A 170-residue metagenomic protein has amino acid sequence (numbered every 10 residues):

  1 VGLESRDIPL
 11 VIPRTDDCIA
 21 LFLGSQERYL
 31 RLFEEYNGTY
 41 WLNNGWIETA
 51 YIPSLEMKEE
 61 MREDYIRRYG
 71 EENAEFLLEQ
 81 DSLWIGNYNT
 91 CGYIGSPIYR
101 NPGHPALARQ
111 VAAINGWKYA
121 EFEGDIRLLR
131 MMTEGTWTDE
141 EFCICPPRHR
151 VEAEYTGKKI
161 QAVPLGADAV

Functional and structural regions predicted by a protein language model:
R6-D7, N115: Short, structured coil segments at secondary-structure junctions
I8, Y29, M61, Y65 (+2 more regions): Extended hydrophobic/Leu-rich segments
I8-E60: Long, charge-dense
R28, I66-Q80: Active-site glycine-rich loop that binds ribose-phosphate moieties when present
E35, L55, Y65-I66, I144: Short, intrinsically disordered/low-complexity patches at protein termini and at juxtamembrane boundaries
F76-A169: Extended, basic/helix-rich recognition subdomains
